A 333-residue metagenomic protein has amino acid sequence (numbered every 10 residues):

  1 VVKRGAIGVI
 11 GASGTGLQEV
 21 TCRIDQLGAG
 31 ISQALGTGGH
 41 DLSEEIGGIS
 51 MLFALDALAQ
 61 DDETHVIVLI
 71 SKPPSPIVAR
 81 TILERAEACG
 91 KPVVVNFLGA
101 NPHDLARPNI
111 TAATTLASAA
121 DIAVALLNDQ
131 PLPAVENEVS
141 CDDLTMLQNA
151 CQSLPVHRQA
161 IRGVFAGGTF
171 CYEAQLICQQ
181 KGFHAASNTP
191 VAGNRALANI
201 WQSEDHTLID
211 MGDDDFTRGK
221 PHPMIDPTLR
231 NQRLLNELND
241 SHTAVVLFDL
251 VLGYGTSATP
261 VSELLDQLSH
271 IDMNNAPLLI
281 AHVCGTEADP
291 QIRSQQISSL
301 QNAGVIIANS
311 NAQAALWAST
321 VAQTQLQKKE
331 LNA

Functional and structural regions predicted by a protein language model:
V1-A333: Catalytic-core regions of core metabolic enzymes, especially those transforming organic acids/acyl-group intermediates
